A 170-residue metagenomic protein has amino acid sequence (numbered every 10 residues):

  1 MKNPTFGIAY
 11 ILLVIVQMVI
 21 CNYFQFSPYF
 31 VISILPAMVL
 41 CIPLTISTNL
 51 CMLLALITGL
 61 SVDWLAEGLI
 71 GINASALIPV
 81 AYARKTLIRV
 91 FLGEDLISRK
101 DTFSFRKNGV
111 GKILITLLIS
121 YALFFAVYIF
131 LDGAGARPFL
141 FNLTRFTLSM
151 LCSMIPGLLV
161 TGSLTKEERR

Functional and structural regions predicted by a protein language model:
M1-R170: Terminal, non-globular segments
